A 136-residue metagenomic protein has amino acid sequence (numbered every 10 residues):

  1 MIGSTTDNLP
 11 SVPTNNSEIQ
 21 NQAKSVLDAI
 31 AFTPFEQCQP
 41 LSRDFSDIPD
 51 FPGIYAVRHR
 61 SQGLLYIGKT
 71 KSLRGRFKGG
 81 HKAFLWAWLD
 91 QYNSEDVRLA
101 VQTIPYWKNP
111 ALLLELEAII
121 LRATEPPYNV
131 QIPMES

Functional and structural regions predicted by a protein language model:
M1-K71, A111-E115: GIY-YIG nuclease catalytic motif and its immediate N-terminal context
Q20-A23, A87, E135: A generic membrane alpha-helix/interface feature
Q37-P40, R60, L89, V97 (+1 more regions): Short linear sequence elements within intrinsically disordered, low-complexity coil regions
S46, L73-E115: Conserved short loop/helix modules at catalytic or binding sites in compact beta-alpha or helix-hairpin-helix contexts
P52, G75, A100-S136: Structure-specific nucleic-acid interaction/processing domains
